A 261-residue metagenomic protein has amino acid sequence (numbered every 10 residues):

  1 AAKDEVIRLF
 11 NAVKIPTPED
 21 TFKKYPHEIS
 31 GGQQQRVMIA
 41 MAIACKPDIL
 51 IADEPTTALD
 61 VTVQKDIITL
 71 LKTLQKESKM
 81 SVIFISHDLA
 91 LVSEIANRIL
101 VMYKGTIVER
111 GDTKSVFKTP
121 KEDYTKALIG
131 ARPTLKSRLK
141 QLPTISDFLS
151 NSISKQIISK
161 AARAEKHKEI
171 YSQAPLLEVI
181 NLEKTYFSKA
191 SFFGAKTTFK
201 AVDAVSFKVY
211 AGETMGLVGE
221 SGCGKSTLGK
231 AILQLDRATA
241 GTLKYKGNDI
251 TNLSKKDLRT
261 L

Functional and structural regions predicted by a protein language model:
P16-E19, T113-E178, S188-F193: Short catalytic/signature loops enriched in Gly
A44-D48: A short, proline-enriched helix->beta-strand linker immediately N-terminal to the Walker B motif in ABC-type P-loop
V92-E94: A short, surface-exposed alpha-helical micro-motif characterized by mixed small hydrophobic and charged/polar residues
V218-G219: The feature captures the beta-strand-to-loop junction immediately N-terminal to the Walker
G241-D249: Conserved ABC transporter NBD signature motif
